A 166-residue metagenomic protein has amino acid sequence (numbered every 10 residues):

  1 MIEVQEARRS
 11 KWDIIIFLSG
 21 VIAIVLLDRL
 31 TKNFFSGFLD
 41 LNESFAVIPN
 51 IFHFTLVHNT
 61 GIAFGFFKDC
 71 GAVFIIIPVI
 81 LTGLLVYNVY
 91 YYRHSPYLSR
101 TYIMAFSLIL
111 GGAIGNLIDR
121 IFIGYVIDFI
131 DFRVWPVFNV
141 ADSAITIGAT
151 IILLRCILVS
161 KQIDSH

Functional and structural regions predicted by a protein language model:
M1-H166: Alpha-helical transmembrane bundles and membrane-interface segments of multipass inner-membrane proteins
